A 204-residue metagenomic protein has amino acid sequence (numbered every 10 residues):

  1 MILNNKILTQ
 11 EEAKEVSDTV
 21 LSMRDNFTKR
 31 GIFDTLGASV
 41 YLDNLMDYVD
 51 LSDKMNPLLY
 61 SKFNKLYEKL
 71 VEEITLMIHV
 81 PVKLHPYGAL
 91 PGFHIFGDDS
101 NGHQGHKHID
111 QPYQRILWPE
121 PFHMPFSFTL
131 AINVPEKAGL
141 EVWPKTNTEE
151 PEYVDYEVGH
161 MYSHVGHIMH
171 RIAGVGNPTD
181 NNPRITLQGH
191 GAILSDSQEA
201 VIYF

Functional and structural regions predicted by a protein language model:
M1, H123-P125, N182-R184: A general secondary-structure signal for short beta-strands and their flanking turns/coil in non-transmembrane regions
M1-P57, S61-K69: N-terminal auxiliary "cap/dimerization" subdomain that precedes the catalytic jelly-roll/cupin core of mononuclear
L8-Q10, D98, A131-P135, N147 (+2 more regions): Short, solvent-exposed loop/turn segments at secondary-structure junctions
V16, V20-R24, L66-V82, G176 (+1 more regions): Hydrophobic, Leu/Ile/Phe/Ala-enriched alpha-helical segments that form helix-helix packing faces
N44-N101, L117: Signature of the catalytic double-stranded beta-helix
F93, F128-L130, L187-G191: A structural signal for short, well-ordered beta-strand segments
G97-M161: Catalytic core of non-heme Fe(II) oxygenases with the double-stranded beta-helix
E141-F204: Catalytic core of Fe(II)/2-oxoglutarate
